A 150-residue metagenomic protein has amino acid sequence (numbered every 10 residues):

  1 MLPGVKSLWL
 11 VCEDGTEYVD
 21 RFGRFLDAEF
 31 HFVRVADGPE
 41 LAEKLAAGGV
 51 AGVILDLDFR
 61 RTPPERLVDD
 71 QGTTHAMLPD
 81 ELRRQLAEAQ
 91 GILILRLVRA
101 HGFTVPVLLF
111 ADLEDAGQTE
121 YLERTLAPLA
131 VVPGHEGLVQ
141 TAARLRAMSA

Functional and structural regions predicted by a protein language model:
G4-E17, F22-L26, H31-R34, L41: Conserved acidic segment of CheY-like receiver
S7, A51, L129: Conserved acidic residues
T16, R34-G52, F59-D69, T73-P79: Acidic, metal-coordinating helix/loop segments flanking the phosphotransfer/catalytic sites of two-component signaling
R21-L26, T119-L126: Short, aromatic/basic amphipathic alpha-helical patches
V33-A36, L129-G137: Short acidic-hydrophobic, aromatic-tinged amphipathic segments that line or gate anion-handling sites
E40, G117-R124, P133-S149: C-terminal output helix
L45, V98, A142-R146: Short hydrophobic patches on amphipathic alpha-helices that form coiled-coil/helix-mediated interaction surfaces
H75-A100, T104-L122: A short, hydrophobic beta-strand element within the central beta-sheet of small alpha/beta folds
